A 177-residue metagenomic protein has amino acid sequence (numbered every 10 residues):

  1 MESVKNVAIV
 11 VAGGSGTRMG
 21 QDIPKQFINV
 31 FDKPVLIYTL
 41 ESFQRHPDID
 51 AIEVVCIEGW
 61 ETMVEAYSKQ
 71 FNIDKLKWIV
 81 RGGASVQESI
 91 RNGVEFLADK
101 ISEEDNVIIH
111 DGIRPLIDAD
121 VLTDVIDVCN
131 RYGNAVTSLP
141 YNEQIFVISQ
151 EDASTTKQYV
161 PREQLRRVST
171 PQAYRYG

Functional and structural regions predicted by a protein language model:
E2-T62: N-terminal glycine-rich phosphate-binding loop and ensuing alpha1 helix
N6-V7, D50, K77, D105 (+1 more regions): Conserved acidic residues
V10, L36, G93, D111 (+2 more regions): Residue-level signal for inorganic ion chemistry
T17, G112-L116: Acidic metal-phosphate-binding loop of nucleotide-sugar-dependent transferases
L40-Q44, S68, L97: Hydrophobic C-terminal alpha-helix "anchor/cap" residues
K69-D105: Short phosphate-binding loop-to-helix
N106-H110: Short aromatic-hydrophobic micro-motifs that form the base-stacking/packing surface for donor nucleotide recognition
L116-G177: Conserved core of the sugar-phosphate nucleotidyltransferase
